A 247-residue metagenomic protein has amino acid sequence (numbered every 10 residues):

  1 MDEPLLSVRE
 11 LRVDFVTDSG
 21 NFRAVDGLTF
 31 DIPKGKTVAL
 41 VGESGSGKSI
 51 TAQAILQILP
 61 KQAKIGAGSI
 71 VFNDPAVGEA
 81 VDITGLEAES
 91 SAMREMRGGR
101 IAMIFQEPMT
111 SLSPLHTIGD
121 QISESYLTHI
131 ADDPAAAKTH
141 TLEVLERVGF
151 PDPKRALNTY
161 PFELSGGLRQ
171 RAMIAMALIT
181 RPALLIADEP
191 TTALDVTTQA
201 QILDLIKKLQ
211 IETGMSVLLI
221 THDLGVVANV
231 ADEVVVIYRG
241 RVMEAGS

Functional and structural regions predicted by a protein language model:
L40, Q57, L194, T198-S247: P-loop NTP-binding/switch modules centered on Walker-like glycine-rich loops
V77-A102, D120, T128: ABC ATPase NBD coupling module
I122, I174, L185, T198 (+1 more regions): Hydrophobic anchor residue at the start of the ABC signature
A136-R155: Conserved ABC ATPase "signature" region
T159-L164, L168: Conserved ABC ATPase signature
I179-A183: A short, proline-enriched helix->beta-strand linker immediately N-terminal to the Walker B motif in ABC-type P-loop
